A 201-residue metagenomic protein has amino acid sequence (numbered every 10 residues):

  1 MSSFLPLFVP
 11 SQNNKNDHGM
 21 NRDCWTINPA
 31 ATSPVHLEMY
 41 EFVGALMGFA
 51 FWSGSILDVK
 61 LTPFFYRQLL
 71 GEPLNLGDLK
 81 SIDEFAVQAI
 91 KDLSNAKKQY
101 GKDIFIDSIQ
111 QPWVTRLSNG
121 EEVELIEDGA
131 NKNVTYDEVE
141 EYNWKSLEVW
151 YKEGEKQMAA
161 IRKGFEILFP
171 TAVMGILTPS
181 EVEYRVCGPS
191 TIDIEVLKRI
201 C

Functional and structural regions predicted by a protein language model:
M1-C201: Long, Ser/Thr/Pro/Gly-rich and/or acidic low-complexity regions in intracellular
